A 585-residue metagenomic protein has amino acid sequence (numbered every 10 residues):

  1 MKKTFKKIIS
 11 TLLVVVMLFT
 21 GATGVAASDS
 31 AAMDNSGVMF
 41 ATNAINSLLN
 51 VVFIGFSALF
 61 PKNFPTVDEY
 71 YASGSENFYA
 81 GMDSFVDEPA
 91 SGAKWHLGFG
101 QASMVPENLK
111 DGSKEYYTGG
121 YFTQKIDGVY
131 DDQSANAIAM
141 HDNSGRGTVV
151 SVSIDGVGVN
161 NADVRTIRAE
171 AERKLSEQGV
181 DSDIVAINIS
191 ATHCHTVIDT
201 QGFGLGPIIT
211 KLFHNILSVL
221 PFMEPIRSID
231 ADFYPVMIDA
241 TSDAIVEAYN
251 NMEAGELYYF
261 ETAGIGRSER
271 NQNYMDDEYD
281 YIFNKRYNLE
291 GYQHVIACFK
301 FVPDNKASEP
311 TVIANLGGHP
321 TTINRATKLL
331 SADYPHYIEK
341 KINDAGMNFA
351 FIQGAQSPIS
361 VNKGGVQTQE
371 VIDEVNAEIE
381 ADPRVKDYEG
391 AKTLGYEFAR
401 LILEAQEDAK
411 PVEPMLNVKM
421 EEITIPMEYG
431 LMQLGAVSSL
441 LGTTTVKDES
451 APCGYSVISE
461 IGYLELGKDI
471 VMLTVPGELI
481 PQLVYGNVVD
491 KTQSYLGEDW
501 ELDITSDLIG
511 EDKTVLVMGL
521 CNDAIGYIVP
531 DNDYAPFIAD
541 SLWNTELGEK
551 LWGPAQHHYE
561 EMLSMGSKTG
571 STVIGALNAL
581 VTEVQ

Functional and structural regions predicted by a protein language model:
K2-L12: Bacterial N-terminal signal peptides that target proteins for export
K7, V25, N50-I54: Intrinsic disorder/low-complexity segments
L12-T20: Bacterial N-terminal signal peptides
F19-A32: Sec-dependent signal peptide cleavage junction
A31-S190, C194-L394, Q406, K410-Q585: Conserved beta-alpha junction segments in alpha/beta enzyme cores
